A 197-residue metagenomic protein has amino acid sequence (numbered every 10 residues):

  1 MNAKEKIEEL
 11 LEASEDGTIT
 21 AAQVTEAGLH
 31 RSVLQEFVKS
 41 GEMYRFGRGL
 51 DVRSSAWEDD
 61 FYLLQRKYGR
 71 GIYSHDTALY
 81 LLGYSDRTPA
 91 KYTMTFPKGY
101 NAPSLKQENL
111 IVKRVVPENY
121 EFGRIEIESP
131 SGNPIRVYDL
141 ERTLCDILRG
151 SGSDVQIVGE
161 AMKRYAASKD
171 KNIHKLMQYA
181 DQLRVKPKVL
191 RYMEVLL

Functional and structural regions predicted by a protein language model:
M1-A13: A detector for short, charged/polar N-terminal pre-domain segments
E5, D16-Q23, V38, F46 (+1 more regions): Nucleic-acid-binding surface
E12, T25-E26: Residues that cap or flank secondary-structure elements
E26-K39: Short amphipathic alpha-helical interaction segments
